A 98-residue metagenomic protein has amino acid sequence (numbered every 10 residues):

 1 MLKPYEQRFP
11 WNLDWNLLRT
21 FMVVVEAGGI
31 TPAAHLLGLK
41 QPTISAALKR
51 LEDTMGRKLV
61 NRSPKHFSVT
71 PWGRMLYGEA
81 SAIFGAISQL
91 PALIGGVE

Functional and structural regions predicted by a protein language model:
M1-Q7: Extended, non-globular alpha-helical segments
Q7-A27, S45, R74-Y77, F84: Short alpha-helical elements of helix-turn-helix
V23-G38: Short helix-boundary/capping micro-motifs
H35-L36, D53, R74: Alpha-helical residues within the helix-turn-helix
K40, A46-R50: Residues within the DNA-recognition helix of helix-turn-helix
E52-V69: A short LG(V/I)-centered, amphipathic sequence patch enriched for acidic residue(s) preceding the LG motif
P64-F67, G85-E98: Short helix-loop hinge/linker segments at domain boundaries
